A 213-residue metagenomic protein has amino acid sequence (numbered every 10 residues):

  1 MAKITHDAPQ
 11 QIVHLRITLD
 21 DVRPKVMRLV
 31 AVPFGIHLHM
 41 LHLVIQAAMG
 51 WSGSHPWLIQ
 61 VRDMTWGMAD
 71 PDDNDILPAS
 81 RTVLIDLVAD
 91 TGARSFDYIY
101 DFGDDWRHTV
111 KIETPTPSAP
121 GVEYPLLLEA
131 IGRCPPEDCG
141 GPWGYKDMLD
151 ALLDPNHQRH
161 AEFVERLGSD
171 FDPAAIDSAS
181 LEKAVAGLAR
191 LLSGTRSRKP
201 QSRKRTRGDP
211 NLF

Functional and structural regions predicted by a protein language model:
M1-F213: Short linear regulatory motifs enriched in tryptophan with gly/pro/ser
